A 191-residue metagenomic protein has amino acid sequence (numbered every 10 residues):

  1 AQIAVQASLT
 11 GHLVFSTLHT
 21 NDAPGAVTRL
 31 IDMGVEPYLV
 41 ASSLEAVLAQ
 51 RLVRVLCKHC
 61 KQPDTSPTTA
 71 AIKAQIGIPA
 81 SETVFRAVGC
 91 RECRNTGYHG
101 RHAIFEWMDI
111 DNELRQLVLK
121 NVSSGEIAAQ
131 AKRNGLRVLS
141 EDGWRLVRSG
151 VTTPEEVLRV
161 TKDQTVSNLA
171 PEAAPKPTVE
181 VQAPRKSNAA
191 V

Functional and structural regions predicted by a protein language model:
A1-V191: Short, flexible helix-loop junctions that flank or precede catalytic/ligand sites
